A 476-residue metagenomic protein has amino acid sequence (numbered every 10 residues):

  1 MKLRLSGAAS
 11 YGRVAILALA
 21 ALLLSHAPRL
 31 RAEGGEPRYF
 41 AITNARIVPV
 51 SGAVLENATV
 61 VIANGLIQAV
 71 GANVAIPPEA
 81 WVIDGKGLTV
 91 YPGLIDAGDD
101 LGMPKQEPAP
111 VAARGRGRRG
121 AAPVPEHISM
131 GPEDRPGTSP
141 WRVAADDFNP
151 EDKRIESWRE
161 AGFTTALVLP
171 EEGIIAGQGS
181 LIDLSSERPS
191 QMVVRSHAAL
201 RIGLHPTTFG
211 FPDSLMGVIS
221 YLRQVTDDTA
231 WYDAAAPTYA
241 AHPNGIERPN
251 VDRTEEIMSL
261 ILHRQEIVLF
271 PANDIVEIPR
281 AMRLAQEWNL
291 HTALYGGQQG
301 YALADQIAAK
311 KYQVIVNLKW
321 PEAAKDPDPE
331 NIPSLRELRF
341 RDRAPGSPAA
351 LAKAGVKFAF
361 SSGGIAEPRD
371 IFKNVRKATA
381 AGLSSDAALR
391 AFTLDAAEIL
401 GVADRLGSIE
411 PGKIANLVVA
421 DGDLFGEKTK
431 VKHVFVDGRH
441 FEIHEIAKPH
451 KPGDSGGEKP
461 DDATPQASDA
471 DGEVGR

Functional and structural regions predicted by a protein language model:
M1-Y11: N-terminal secretory signal peptides that target proteins for export/translocation
Y11-H26: Bacterial N-terminal signal peptides
E33-G34, V111-E126, H450-R476: Disordered, low-complexity segments in secreted/periplasmic proteins that are enriched in proline
G34, R38, I47, S51-G93 (+1 more regions): Histidine-rich, glycine-flanked metal-binding segment
F40, I76-A145, E160: Replace "His-x-His-based motif
A45, E398, E410-G453: C-terminal cap of metal-dependent C-N hydrolases
Q106, G120-P125, S129-M130, W141 (+3 more regions): His/Asp/Glu-enriched, well-ordered alpha-helical/loop segment that forms or immediately abuts the divalent-metal
F148-Q299, K430, V436: Polyanionic/metal-chelating signatures
